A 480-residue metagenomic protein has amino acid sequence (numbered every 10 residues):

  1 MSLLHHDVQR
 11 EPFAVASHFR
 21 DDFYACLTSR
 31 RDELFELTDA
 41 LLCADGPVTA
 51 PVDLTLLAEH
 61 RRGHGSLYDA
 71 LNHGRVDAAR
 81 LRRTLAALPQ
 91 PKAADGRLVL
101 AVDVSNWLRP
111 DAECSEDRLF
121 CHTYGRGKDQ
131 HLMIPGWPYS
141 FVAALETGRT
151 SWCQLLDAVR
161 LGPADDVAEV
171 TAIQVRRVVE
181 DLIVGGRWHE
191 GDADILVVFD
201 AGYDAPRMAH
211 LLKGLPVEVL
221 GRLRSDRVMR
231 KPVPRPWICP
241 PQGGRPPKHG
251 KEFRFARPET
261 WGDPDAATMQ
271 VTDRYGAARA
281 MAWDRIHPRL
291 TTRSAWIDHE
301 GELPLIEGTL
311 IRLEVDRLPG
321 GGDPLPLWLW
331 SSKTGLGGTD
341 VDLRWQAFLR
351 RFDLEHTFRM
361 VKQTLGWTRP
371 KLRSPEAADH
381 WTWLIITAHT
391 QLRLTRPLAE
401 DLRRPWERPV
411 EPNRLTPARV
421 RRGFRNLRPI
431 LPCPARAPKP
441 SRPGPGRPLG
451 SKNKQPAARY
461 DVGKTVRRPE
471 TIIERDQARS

Functional and structural regions predicted by a protein language model:
M1-L27, E113, S151-S480: Single, function-defining residue in the core of a domain
S2-G74: Gly/serine-rich nucleotide phosphate-binding loop at the start of the catalytic core of nucleotide/ADP-ribose-handling
D32-E36, V52, G65, G136 (+3 more regions): Non-catalytic, well-ordered alpha-helical scaffold segments
A40, L57, A87-L88, D181-G186: A generic secondary-structure signal
L41, A70-R160, T291: Active-site-proximal, Lys/Arg-enriched surface segment that forms a nucleic-acid-binding/basic interface patch
L54, V142, T387: A residue-level signal for conserved active-site and pocket-lining positions in enzyme catalytic cores
E59, H64, A79-R80, D200: Short, surface-exposed loop/strand segments
S66, A79-P91, I173-D181, D194: Hydrophobic, well-ordered secondary-structure segments that either form specific early membrane-associated helices used
